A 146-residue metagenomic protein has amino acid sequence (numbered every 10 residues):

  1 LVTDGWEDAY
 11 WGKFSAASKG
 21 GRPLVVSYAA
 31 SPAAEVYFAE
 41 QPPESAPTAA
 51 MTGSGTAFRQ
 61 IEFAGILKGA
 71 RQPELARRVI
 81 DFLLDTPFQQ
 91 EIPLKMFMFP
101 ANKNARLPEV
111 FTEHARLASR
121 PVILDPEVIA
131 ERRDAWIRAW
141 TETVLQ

Functional and structural regions predicted by a protein language model:
L1-M51, G55: Ligand-binding pocket segment of bilobal, Venus flytrap-like solute-binding proteins
V2, W6, G55-F58, L67-Q72 (+2 more regions): Extracytoplasmic/periplasmic, Sec-exported soluble proteins
G5, A9, K13, A34 (+6 more regions): Extracytoplasmic/secreted proteins, especially bacterial periplasmic and envelope-associated proteins
K13, A17, E35-F38, G69 (+4 more regions): Structured segments of extracytoplasmic/periplasmic soluble domains in secreted or envelope-associated proteins
K13, A29, Q41-A46, I61-A64 (+2 more regions): A short, terminal or domain-edge coil/loop segment
Y28-S31, S45, Q60, V79-F82 (+3 more regions): Broad hydrophobic/π-residue packing in well-ordered secondary structure
A57, E62-L124: Mature extracytoplasmic/periplasmic domains
E109-Q146: Extracellular/periplasmic bilobal clamshell ligand-binding domains
